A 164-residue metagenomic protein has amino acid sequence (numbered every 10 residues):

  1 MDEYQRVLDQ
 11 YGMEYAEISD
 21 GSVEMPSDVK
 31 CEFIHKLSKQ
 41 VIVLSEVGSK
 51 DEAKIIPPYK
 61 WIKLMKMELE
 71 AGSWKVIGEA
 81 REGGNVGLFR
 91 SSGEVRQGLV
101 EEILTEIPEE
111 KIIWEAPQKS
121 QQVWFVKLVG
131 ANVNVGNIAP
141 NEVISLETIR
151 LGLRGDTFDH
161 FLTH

Functional and structural regions predicted by a protein language model:
M1-E3, D20-V41, K54-P57, G84-V100 (+2 more regions): Active-site-adjacent beta->alpha loops and helix N-cap segments on the catalytic face of soluble alpha/beta enzymes
M1-E3, I56-E70, P117-A131: Catalytic cores of alpha/beta
Y4-Y11, K36-L37, M65-L69, I103 (+1 more regions): Generic structural signal for hydrophobic
G12-M13, S73-W74, E109: A structural motif
A16-I18, V43-V47, L69, V76-G78 (+2 more regions): Hydrophobic faces of well-ordered beta-strands that scaffold small-molecule active sites in alpha/beta enzyme cores
S19-V23, E46-K54, A80-G83, E115-Q121 (+1 more regions): Active-site beta-loop-alpha junctions enriched in small/polar residues
P57-R81, N85, L99: A contiguous pocket-lining binding segment that forms or flanks enzyme active sites
E102-H164: C-terminal alpha-helical cap/extension of soluble enzyme domains
